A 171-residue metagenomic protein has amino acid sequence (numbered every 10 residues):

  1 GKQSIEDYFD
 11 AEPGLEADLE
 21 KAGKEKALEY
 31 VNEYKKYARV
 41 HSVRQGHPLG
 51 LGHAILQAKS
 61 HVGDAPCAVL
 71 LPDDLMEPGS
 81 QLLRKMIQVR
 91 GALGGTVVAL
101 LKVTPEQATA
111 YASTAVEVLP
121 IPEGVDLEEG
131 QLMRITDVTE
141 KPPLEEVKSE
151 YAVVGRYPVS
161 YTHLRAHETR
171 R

Functional and structural regions predicted by a protein language model:
G1: Residues in the short beta-alpha loop(s) of Rossmann-like NAD(P)-binding domains
S4: Phosphate- and divalent-cation-binding pockets in alpha/beta enzyme and binding domains that engage nucleotide-derived
D7-P13: Glycine-rich loop at the start of a catalytic domain that most often binds anionic cofactors/ligands
L15-P122: Conserved beta-loop-beta/alpha segment of the NTase-like Rossmann-fold superfamily that binds/positions NTPs
P120, E128-S149: A short, charged helix-loop
Y151-P158: A conserved mid-domain beta-alpha-beta active-site/ligand-binding segment of alpha/beta enzyme cores
T162, A166-R170: Conserved small/polar residues in nucleotide/adenosyl-binding loops
